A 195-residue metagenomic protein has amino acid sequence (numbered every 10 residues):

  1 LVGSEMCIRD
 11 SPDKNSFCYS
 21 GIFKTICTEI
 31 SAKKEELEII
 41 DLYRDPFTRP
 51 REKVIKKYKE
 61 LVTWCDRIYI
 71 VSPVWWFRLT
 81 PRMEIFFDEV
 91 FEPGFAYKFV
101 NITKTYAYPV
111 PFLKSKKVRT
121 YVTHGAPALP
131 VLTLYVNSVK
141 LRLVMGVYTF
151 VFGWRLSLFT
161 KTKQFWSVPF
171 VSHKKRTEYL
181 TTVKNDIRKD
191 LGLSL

Functional and structural regions predicted by a protein language model:
L1-C7: Short, small-residue-biased leader/transition segments that mark boundaries at the very start of proteins
F17-I22, V139-L143: Conserved alpha-helical elements of sugar-nucleotide-dependent glycosyltransferases
G21, T25-E35: A short, Lys/Arg-enriched amphipathic alpha-helix followed by its capping loop at the start of a domain
K34-F47, K161-W166: A short beta-strand-loop structural module common to alpha/beta enzyme folds
L42-K56, S172-R176: N-terminal beta-loop-helix "entrance" segment that forms/cooperates in small-molecule cofactor or anionic ligand
R51-T63, Y179-D186: Glycine-rich, highly charged phosphate/nucleotide-binding loops
V54-V144: Helix-loop-strand module that forms the ligand-binding subsite of alpha/beta enzymes
P130-L195: Glycine-rich phosphate/pyrophosphate-binding loop and the adjoining helix
